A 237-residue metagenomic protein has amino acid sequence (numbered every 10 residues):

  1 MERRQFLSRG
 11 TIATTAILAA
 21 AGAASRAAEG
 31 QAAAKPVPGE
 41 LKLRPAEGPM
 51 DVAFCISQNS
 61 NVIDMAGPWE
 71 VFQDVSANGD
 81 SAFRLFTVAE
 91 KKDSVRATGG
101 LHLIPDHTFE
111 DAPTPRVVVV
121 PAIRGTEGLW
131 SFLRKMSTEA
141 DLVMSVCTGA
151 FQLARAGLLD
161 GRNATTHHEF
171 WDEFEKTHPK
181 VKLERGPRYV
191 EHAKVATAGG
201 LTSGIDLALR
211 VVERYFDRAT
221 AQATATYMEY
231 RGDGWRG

Functional and structural regions predicted by a protein language model:
E2-V143, A150-R155, D160-G161, D172-T177 (+3 more regions): Extended, subdomain-level signal for the structured scaffold at the beginning of enzyme domains
V143-S145, T197: Conserved SAM-binding loop
V146, T166-H167: Replace "coordinates the UDP/GDP/TDP-sugar" with "coordinates nucleotide-activated sugar donors
H168-W171, Y189: Short, acidic/turn-prone active-site loops that include or flank metal/cofactor- and phosphate-binding residues
A193-G200: A short glycine-threonine-serine/GTX helix/turn-capping micro-motif
